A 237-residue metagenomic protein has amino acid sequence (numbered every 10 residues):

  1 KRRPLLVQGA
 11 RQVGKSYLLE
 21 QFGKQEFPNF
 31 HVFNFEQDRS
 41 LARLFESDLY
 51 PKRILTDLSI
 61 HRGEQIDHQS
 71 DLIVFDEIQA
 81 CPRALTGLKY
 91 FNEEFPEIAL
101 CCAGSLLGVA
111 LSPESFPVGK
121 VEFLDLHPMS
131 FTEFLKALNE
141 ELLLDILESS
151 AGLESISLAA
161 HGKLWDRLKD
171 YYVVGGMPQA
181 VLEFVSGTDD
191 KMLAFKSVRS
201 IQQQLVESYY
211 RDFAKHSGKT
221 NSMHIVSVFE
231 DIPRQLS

Functional and structural regions predicted by a protein language model:
P4, K24-A42: Conserved catalytic segments around the Walker B and adjacent sensor/switch elements of P-loop NTPase domains
K15: Conserved lysine of the Walker
L18, F22: Hydrophobic positions on the alpha1 helix immediately C-terminal to the Walker A/P-loop
Q37-Q69: Short glycine-rich substrate-engagement loop in P-loop NTPases that contacts/grips substrate
V74, A99-S105, D125, F134: Structural recognition of the conserved hydrophobic beta-strand(s) that form the central parallel beta-sheet of P-loop
L85-L107: Conserved catalytic/switch belt of AAA+ P-loop NTPases
Y90, G108-L124, L135-E140: Short regulatory helix/loop adjacent to the ATP-binding pocket of P-loop NTPases
E141-S237: Interdomain hinge/linker elements that couple catalytic modules in large macromolecular machines
